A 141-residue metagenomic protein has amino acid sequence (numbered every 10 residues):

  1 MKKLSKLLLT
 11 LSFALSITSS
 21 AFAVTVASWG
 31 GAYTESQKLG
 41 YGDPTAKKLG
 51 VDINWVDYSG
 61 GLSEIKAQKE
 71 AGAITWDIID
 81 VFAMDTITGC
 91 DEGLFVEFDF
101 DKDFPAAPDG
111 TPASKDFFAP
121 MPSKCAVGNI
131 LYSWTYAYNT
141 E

Functional and structural regions predicted by a protein language model:
M1-L8: Bacterial N-terminal signal peptides that target proteins for export
T10-L11, A21: Cleavable N-terminal signal peptides
I17-A23: Sec/Tat signal peptide C-region and signal peptidase I cleavage site
V24-G89: Early extracytoplasmic/lumenal segment of secretory-pathway proteins
I74-I79, V96-D101, P105-Y136: A structural signal for short loop-to-beta-strand junctions that line the ligand-binding cleft of periplasmic/secreted
